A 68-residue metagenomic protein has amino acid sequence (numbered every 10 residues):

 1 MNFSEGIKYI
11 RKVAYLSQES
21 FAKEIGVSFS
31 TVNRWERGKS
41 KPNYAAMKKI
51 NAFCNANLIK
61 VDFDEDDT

Functional and structural regions predicted by a protein language model:
M1-N2: A detector for short, charged/polar N-terminal pre-domain segments
E5-S20, K49: Short basic helix-loop element that most often maps to the first helix and adjoining turn of HTH DNA-binding modules
K12, K23, N55: Short polybasic/polar patches that bind polyanions
Y15-N33: Short alpha-helical DNA-recognition segment
Y44-F63: DNA major-groove recognition helix of helix-turn-helix/homeodomain DNA-binding modules
E65-T68: Short acidic DE-rich linear segments
